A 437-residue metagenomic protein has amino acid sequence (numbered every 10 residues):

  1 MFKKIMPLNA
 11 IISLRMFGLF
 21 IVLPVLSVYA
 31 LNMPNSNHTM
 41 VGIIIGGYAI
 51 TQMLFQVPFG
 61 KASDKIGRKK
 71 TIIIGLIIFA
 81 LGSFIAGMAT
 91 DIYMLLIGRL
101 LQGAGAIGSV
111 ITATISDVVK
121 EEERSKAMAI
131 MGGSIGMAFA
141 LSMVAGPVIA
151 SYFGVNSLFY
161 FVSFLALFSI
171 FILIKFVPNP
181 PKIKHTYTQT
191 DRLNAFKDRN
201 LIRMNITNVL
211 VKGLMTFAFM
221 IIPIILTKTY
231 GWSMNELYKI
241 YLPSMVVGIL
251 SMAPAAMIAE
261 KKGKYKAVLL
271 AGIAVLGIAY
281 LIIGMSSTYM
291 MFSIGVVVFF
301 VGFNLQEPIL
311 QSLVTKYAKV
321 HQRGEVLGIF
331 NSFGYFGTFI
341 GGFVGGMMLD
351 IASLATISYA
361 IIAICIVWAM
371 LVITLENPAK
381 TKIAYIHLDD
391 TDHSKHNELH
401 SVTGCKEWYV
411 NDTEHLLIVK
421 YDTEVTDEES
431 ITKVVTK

Functional and structural regions predicted by a protein language model:
P24-H38, M220-E236: Short amphipathic helix-loop junctions that connect adjacent transmembrane helices in Major Facilitator Superfamily/SLC
A49-V57, F139-A140, M245-A253, T338-F339: Residue-level signature of mid-helix packing/kink "hotspots" within the transmembrane helices of 12-pass Major
L54-T90: Conserved MFS/SLC helix-loop-helix module at the cytosolic interface between two early adjacent transmembrane helices
Q56-G67, S251-K264, L349: Helix-to-loop junctions at the C-terminal end of transmembrane segments in multipass secondary transporters
K65-G75, E260-I273: Cytoplasmic membrane-interface "Motif A"-like loop-to-helix N-cap segments of 12-TM Major Facilitator Superfamily
G98-I135: Cytoplasmic helix-loop-helix junction between adjacent transmembrane helices in 12-TM secondary transporters
F164-K182, W368-E376: C-terminal membrane-cytosol helix-exit motif in multi-pass small-molecule transporters
P178-T207: Juxtamembrane intracellular "pre-TM" segments in multi-pass secondary transporters
